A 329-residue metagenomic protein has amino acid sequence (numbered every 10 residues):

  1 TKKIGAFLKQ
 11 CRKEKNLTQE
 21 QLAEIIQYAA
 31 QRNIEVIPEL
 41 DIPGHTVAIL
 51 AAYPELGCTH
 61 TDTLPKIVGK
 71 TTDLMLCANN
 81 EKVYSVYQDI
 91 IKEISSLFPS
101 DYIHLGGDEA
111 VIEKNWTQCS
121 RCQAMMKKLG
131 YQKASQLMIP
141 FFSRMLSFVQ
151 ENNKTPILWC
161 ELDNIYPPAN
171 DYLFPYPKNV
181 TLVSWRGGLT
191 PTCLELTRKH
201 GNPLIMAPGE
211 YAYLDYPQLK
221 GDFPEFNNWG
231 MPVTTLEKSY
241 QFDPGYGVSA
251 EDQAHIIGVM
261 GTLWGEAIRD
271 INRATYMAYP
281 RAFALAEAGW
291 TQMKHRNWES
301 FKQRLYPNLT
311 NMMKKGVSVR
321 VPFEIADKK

Functional and structural regions predicted by a protein language model:
T1-E14: A short, Lys/Arg-rich alpha-helix, primarily the initiator
A6, F142-S143, P191, Y306: Residue-level marker for well-ordered alpha-helical positions
F7, T18-Q21: Residues that mark the N-terminal boundary/hinge immediately upstream of a DNA-recognition element
E14-K15, Y28: Residues within the alpha-helical elements of helix-turn-helix
E20, I25-L158: Substrate-binding cleft of carbohydrate-active enzyme catalytic domains
L158-D163, A169-K329: Flexible, acidic glycine-rich loops studded with aromatic residues
